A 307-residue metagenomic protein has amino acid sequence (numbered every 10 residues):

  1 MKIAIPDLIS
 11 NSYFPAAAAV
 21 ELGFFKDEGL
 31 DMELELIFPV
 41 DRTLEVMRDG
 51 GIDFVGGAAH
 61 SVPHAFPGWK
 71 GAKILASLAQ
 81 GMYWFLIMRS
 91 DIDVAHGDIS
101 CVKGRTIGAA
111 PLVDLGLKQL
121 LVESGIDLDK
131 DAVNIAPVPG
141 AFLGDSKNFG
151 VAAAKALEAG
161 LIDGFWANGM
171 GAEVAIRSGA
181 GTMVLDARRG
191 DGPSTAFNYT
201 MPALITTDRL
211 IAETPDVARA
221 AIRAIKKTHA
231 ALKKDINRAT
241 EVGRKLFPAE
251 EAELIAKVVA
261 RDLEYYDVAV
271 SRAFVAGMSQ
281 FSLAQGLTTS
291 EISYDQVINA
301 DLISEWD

Functional and structural regions predicted by a protein language model:
M1-L8, K70-A79, R105-G108, P193-T195: A structural signal for short loop-to-beta-strand junctions that line the ligand-binding cleft of periplasmic/secreted
K2-G23, D27-E28, E33, W84 (+3 more regions): Bilobed "Venus flytrap"/periplasmic-binding protein-like clamshell domains and structurally analogous long
A17-A19, E35-K73, W84-A95, L117-L120 (+1 more regions): Pocket-flanking alpha-helical
H60, S146, A152-G243: Pocket-lining segment of extracytoplasmic ligand-binding domains
L75-A76, G81-A95, F197-E213: Hydrophobic/proline-rich hinge and linker segments of small-molecule sensing/allosteric domains, predominantly
A212-L287: Secondary-structure end/capping motifs
L283-D307: Conserved C-terminal helix/tail region of periplasmic/extracytoplasmic solute-binding proteins
